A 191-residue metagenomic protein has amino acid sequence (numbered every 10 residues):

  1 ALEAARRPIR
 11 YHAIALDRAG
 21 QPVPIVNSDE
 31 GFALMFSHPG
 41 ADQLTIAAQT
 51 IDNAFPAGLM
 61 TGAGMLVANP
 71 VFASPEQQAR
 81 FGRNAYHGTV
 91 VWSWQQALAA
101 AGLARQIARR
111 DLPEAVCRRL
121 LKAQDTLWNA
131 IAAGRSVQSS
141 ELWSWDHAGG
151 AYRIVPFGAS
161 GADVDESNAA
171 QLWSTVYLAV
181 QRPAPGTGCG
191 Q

Functional and structural regions predicted by a protein language model:
A1-Q191: Acidic, mature catalytic/reactive cores of soluble proteins
